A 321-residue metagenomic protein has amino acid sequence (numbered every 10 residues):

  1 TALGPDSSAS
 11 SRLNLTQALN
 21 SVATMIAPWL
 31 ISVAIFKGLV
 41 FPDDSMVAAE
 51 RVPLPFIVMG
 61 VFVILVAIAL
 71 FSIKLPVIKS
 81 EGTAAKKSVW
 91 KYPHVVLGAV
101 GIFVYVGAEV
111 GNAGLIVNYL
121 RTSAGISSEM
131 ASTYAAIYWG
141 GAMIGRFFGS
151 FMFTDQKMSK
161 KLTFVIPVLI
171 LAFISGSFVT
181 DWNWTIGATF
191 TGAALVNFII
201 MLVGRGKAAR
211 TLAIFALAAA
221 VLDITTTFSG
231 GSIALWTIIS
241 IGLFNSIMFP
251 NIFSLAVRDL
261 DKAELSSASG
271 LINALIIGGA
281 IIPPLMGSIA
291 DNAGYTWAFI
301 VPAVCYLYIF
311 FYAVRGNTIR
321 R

Functional and structural regions predicted by a protein language model:
T1-P5, S246-K262: Intracellular juxtamembrane helix-capping segments at the cytosolic ends of symmetry-related transmembrane helices
S8-F36, S269-I282: Glycine-rich segments within core transmembrane alpha-helices of 12-TM secondary carriers
A27-V40, P55-S80, M201, F310-N317: C-terminal membrane-cytosol helix-exit motif in multi-pass small-molecule transporters
L30-D43, L120-R121, M152-F153, M286-G294 (+1 more regions): Interfacial helix-cap and linker-helix signal at transmembrane-aqueous boundaries of multi-pass secondary transporters
W90-S150, G176-V179: Extracytoplasmic gate region of multi-pass secondary transporters
G125-G140, F164-P167, S175-F190, S266-G270: Loop-to-transmembrane helix entry
K160-I252: C-terminal transmembrane helical hairpin of 12-TM major facilitator-type secondary transporters
V257-N292: A late C-terminal transmembrane helix in Major Facilitator Superfamily
